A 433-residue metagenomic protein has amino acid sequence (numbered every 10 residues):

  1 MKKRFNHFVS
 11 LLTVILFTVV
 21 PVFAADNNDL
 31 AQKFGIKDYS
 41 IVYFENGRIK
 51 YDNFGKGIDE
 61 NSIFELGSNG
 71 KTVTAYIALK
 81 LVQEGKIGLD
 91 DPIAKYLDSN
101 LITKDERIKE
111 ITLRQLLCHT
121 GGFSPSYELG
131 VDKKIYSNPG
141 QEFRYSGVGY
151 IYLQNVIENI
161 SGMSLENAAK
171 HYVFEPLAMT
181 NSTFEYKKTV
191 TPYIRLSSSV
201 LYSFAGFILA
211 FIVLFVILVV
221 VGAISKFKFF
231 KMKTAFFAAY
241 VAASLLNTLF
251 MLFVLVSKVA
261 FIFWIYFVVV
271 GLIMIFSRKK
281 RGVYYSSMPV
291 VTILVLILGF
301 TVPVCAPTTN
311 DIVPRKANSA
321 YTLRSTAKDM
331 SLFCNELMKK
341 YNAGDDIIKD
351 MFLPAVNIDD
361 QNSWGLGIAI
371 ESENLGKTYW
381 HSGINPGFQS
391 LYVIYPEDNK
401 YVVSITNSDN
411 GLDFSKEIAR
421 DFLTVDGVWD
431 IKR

Functional and structural regions predicted by a protein language model:
M1-V9, Y285: Bacterial N-terminal signal peptides that target proteins for export
S10-V19: Bacterial N-terminal signal peptides
V19-A25: Sec-dependent signal peptide cleavage junction
N27-D59, I63-L66, R114-C118, P125-Y127 (+2 more regions): A short, well-structured edge-of-sheet supersecondary motif
K33-K37, K56-Q115, I135-G149, N318-Y321 (+1 more regions): Short active-site loop at a secondary-structure junction that contains or immediately precedes the catalytic residue(s)
K50, W380, S390-D409: Short, well-ordered beta-strand elements
K104-I224, F250-F276, K280-P386: Short, surface-exposed loop or secondary-structure junction motifs that flank catalytic or metal-binding residues
D409-R433: Short, gly/Ser/Thr-rich active-site loops of penicillin-recognizing serine hydrolases
